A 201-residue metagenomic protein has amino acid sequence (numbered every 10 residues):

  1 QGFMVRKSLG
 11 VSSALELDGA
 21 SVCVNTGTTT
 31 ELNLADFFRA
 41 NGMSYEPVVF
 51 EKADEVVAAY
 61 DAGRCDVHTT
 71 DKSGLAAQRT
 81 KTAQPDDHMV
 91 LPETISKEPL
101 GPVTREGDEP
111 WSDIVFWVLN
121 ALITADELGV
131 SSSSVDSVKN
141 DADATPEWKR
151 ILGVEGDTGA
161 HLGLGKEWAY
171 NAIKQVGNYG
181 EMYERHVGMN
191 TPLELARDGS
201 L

Functional and structural regions predicted by a protein language model:
Q1, E46, T82-S96, E106: Short beta-strand->loop
V5-V11, L15, A20-S21, T26-T29 (+3 more regions): Extended ligand-binding regions for polar small-molecule ligands
V11, A53-D54: Structural motif corresponding to alpha-helix initiation and N-cap regions
G19-A20, N41-Y45, R64-C65: Loop/turn elements at helix/coil->beta-strand transitions in domains of secreted/extracellular proteins
V24, G42-A53: Short beta-strand-to-loop elements that line the ligand-binding cleft of bilobed periplasmic-binding protein-like
G27, A35-F37, E46: Active-site cradle of extracellular carbohydrate-active enzymes
N33-A40, D54, A59-V90: A ligand-binding cleft/hinge motif common to bilobed small-molecule-binding domains
V154-L201: C-terminal functional modules
